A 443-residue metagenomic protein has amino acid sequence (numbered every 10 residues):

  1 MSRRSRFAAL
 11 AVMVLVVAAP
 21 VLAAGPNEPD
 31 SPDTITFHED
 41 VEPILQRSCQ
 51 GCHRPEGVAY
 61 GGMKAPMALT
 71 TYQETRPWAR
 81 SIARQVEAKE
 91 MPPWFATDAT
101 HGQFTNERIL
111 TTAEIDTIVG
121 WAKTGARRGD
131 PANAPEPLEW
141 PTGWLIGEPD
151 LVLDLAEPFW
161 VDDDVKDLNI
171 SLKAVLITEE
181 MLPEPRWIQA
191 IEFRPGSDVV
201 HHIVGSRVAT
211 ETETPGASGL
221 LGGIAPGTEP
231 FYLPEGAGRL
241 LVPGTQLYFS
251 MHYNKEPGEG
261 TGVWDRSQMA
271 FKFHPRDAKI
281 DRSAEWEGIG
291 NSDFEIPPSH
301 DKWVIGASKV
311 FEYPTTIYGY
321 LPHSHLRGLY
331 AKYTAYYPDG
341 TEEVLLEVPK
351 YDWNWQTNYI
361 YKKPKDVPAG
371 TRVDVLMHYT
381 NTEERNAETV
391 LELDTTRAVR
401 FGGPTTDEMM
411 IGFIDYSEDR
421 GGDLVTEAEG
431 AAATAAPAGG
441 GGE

Functional and structural regions predicted by a protein language model:
M1-A11: Bacterial N-terminal signal peptides that target proteins for export
M1-R3, A18, A24-D30, V41 (+5 more regions): Selective for proline/serine-rich intrinsically disordered segments in cytosolic/nuclear regulatory regions
A9-P20: Bacterial N-terminal signal peptides
L10, I44, E192-F193: Short hydrophobic "helix-edge" motifs at membrane interfaces and signal-peptide entry regions
P20-P183, G196, V204, G244-S250: Aromatic- and Gly/Pro-enriched helix-to-coil junctions and flexible linker segments
P141-G430, G442: His-enriched metal-coordination microenvironments in redox/metal-binding proteins
A435-E443: Long, low-complexity, intrinsically disordered segments
